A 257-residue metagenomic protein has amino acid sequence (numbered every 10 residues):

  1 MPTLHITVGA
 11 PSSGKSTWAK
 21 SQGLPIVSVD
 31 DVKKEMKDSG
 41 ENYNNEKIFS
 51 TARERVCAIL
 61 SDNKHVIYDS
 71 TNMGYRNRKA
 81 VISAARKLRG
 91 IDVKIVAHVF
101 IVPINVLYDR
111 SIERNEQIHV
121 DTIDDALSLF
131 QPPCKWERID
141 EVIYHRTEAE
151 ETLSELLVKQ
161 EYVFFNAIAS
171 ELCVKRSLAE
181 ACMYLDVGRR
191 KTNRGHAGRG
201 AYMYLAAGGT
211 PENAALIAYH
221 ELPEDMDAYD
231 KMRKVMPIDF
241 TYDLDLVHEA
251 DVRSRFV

Functional and structural regions predicted by a protein language model:
M1-H5, N63-K64: Pre-Walker A (Motif I) flank of P-loop NTPase domains
L4-V8, S13, V102-T152, L156: Conserved GTP-binding G-domain of TRAFAC-class P-loop NTPases and closely related GTPase folds
T17-K64: Conserved substrate/cofactor phosphate-moiety recognition/catalytic segment in nucleotide-dependent phosphotransferases
L24-S28, I95-A97, D140-Y144: Conserved beta-strand scaffold positions in the cores of enzyme catalytic domains, especially in NTP/NDP-utilizing
N44-V93: Glycine-rich phosphate-binding loop used to anchor ATP phosphates in small-molecule kinases, encompassing both
I91-L107: Conserved phosphate-donor/acceptor-positioning beta-strand/loop module used by diverse small-molecule
E151-V174: Glycine- and charge-enriched loop/helix tracts that form the active or gating conduit in phosphate/cation-handling
S170-F256: Divalent metal-dependent catalytic cores for phosphoryl transfer on phosphate-bearing substrates
